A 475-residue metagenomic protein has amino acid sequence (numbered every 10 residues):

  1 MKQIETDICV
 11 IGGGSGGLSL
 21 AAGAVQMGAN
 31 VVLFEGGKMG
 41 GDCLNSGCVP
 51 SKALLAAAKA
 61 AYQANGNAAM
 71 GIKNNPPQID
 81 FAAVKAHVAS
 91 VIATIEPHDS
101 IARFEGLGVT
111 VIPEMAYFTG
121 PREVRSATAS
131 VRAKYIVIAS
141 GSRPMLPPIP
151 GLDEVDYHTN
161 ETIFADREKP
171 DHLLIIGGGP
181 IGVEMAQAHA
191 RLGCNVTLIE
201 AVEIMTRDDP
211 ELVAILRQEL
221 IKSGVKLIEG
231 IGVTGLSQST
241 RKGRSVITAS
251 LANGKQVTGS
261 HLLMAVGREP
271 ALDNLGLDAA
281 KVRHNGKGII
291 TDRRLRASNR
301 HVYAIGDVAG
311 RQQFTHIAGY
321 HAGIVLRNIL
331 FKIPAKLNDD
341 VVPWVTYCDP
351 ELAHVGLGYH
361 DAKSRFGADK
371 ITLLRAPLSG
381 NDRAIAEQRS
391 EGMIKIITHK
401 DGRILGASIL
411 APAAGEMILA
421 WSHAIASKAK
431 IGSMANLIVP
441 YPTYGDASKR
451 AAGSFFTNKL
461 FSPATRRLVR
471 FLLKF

Functional and structural regions predicted by a protein language model:
K2-G14, K169-I176: Beta1/beta-strand and adjacent pyrophosphate-binding region of the FAD-binding site in flavoprotein oxidoreductases
Q3-T6, A22-A29, F34-K169, V202-T206 (+6 more regions): Glycine-rich flavin
C9-G37, D42, V49, A53-Q63 (+3 more regions): Flexible, glycine-rich terminal cap/loop adjacent to redox cofactors in electron-transfer oxidoreductases
C9-I11, A116, V131-G141, I175-I176 (+3 more regions): Short hydrophobic core segments
G17, G179-G182, A318: Catalytic nucleophile loop
G28, G193-N195, G224, K428: Glycine-centered short loops/turns at secondary-structure junctions
C48, S140-N195, I199, K226-L227 (+1 more regions): Glycine-rich dinucleotide-binding loop and its adjacent helix/turn
D153-K169, Q256-F331, A420, A435: FAD-site-proximal beta/loop scaffold in flavoenzymes
